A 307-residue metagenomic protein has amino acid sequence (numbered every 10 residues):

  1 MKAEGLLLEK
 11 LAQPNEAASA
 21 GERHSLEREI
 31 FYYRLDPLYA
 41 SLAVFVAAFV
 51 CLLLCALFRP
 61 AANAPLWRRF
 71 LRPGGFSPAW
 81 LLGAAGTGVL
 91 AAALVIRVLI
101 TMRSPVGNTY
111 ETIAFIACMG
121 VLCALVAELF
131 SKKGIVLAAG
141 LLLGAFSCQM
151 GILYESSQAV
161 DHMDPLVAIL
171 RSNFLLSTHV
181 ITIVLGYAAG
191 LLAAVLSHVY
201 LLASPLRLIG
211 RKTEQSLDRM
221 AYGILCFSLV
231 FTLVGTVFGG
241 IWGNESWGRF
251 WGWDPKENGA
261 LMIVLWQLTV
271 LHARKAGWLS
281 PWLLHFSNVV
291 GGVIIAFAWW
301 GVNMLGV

Functional and structural regions predicted by a protein language model:
M1-F31: Soluble extramembrane regions of membrane proteins in the secretory/endomembrane system
K10-P14, D36-P60, F76-D164, L170-L206 (+2 more regions): Hydrophobic cores of alpha-helical transmembrane segments in multi-pass integral membrane proteins
S19-F31, E111, W247-P255: Charge-rich, acidic-biased intrinsically disordered regions
F31-R34, C55, P65-P73: Large, well-folded core regions of big proteins
R211-Q215: Helix-loop-helix junctions that connect adjacent transmembrane helices in secondary transporters/permeases, recognized
